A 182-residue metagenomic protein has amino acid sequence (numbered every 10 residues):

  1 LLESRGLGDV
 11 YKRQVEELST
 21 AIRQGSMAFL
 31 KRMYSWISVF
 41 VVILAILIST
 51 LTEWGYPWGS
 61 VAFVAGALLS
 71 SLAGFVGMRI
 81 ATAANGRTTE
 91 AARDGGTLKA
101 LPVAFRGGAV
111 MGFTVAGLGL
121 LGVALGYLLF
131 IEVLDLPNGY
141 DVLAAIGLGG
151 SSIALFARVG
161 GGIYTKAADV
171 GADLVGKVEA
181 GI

Functional and structural regions predicted by a protein language model:
L1-Y11: Single conserved hydrophobic/aromatic residue that forms the stacking wall/gate of nucleotide- or nucleobase-binding
D9-K31, G77-G108, A172-I182: Non-transmembrane, extramembrane segments of multi-pass ion/lipid transporters
L30-V41, F105-L118: Select subsegments of transmembrane alpha-helices in polytopic membrane proteins, especially boundary-proximal
L47-V61, L121-A144: Helix-interface capping motifs at the ends of transmembrane segments in multi-pass membrane proteins
P57-G86, A144: Glycine-rich active-site/cofactor-binding loop and its immediate structural neighborhood
A67-R79, G112-L120, A124, G150-V159 (+1 more regions): Mid-bilayer segments of alpha-helical transmembrane spans in multi-pass integral membrane proteins that mediate
G119, L134-F156, I163, D173-E179: Hydrophobic, small-residue-rich alpha-helical packing segments that form membrane-like cores
